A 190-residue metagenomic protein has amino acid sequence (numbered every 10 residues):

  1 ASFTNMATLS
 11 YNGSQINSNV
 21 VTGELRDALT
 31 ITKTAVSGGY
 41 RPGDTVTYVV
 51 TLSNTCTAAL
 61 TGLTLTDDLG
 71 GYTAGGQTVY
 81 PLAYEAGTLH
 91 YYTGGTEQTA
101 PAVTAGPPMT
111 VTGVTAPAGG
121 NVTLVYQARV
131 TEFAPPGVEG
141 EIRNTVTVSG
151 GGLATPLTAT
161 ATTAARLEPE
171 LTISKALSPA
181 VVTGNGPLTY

Functional and structural regions predicted by a protein language model:
A1-Y190: Exported/extracytosolic protein signature
